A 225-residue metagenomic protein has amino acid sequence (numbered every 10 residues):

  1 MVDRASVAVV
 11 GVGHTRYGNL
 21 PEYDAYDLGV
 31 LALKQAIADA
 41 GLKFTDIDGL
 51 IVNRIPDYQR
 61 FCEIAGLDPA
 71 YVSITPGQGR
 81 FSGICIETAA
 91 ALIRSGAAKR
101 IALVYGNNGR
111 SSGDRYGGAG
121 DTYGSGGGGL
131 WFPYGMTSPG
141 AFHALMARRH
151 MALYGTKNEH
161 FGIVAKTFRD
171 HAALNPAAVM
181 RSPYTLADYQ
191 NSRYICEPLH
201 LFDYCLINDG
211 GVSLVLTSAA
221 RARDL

Functional and structural regions predicted by a protein language model:
M1-G77, A91-S95, A102-N208, V212-L214 (+1 more regions): Conserved "HGTGT" condensation-loop signature of ketosynthase/thiolase-family condensing enzymes that catalyze
Q78-T88: Short phosphate-binding loop-to-helix
R223-L225: ACP-dependent fatty acid/polyketide chain-elongation machinery
